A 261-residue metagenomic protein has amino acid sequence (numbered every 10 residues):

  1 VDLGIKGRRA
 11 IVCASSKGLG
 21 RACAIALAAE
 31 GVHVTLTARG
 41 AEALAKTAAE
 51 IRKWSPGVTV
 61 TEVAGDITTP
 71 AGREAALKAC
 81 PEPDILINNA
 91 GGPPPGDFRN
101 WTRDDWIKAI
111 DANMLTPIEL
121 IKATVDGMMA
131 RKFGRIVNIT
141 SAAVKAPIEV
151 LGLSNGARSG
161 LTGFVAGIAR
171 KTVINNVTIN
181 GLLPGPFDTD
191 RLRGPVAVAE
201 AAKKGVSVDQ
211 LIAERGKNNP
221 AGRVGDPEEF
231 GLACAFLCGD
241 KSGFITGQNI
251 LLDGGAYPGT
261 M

Functional and structural regions predicted by a protein language model:
R9, A14-G18: Conserved glycine-rich cofactor-binding loop
V32-K46: Conserved glycine-rich Rossmann-like NAD(P)H-binding loop of the short-chain dehydrogenase/reductase
D97-R99, D105-I110, R215: Substrate-binding pocket helix/loop in short-chain dehydrogenase/reductase
D126, R170-K171, G243: Alpha-helical segment proximal to the catalytic Tyr-Lys
V137-G160, V165-I174, G185-F187: Catalytic loop of short-chain dehydrogenase/reductase
A146, A235, T246-M261: Short C-terminal tail/terminal secondary-structure segment of NAD(P)H-dependent dehydrogenase/reductase domains
V173, T178, I245-G247: Short, small/polar-rich loop/turn modules that mediate ligand/substrate recognition or access, typified
